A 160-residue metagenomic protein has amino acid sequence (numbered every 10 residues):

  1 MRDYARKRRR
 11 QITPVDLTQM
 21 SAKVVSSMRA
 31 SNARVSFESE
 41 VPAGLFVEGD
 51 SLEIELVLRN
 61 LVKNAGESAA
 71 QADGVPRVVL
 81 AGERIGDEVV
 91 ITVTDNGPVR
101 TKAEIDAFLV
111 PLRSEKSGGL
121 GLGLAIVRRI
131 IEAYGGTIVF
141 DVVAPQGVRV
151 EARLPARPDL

Functional and structural regions predicted by a protein language model:
K7-R10, F46-G49, E115: Conserved micro-motifs of the catalytic ATP-binding
S36-F46: Conserved catalytic submotifs in the C-terminal HATPase_c
V75-D87: Short beta-strand/loop element within the Bergerat-fold HATPase_c
D95: Acidic ATP/Mg2+-coordinating residue in the GHKL
R100-L112: Short conserved segment of the HATPase_c
G123, V127: Short alpha-helical Gxxx[C/S/T] motif in the catalytic ATP-binding
I131-E132: Detector for a conserved hydrophobic position within an alpha-helical segment of the HATPase_c
